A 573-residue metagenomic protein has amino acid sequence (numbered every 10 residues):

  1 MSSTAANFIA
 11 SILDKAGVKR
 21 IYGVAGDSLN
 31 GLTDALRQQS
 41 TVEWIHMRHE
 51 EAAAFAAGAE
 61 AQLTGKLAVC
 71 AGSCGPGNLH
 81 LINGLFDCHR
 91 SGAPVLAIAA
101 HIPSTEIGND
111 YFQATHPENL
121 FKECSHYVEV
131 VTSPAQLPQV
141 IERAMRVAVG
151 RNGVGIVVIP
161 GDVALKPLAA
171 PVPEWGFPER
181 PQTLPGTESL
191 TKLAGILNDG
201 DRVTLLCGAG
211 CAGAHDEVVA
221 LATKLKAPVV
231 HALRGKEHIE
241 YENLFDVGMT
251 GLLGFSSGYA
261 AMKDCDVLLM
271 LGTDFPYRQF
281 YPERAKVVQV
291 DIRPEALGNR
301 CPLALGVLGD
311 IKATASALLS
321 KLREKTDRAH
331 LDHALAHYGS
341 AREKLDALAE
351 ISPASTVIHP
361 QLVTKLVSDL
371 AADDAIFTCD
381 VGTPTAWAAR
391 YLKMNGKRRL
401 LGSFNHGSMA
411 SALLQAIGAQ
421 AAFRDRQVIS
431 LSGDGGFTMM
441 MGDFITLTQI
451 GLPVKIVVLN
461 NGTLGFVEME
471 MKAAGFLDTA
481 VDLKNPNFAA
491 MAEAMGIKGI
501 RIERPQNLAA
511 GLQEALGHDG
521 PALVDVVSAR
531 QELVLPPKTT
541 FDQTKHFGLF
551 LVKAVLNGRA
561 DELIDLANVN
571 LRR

Functional and structural regions predicted by a protein language model:
M1-R328, L366, L370-D373, P453-I456 (+5 more regions): N-terminal alpha/beta PP-like core and its mobile active-site loop of ThDP/TPP-dependent enzymes
I9, D27, L32-R37, G339-L414 (+1 more regions): Active-site diphosphate/adenylate-binding microenvironment
V24, I98, V158-P160, L206-G208 (+11 more regions): Generic beta-strand/beta-sheet core signal
V24-G26, I45-F55, C70-P76, T132-S133 (+5 more regions): Active-site nucleophile and cofactor-binding loops and adjacent substrate-binding regions of central metabolic enzymes
Q113, K263, Q449-F541: Thiamine diphosphate
A135, A170-V172, A285-T385, P505 (+2 more regions): Phosphate/pyrophosphate-binding active-site segments
D216-V219, R390-G396, D443-T446, P537-T539: Short glycine/threonine-rich loop-to-helix capping motif typified by GTGT followed within a few residues by an Asp-Pro
Q415-K455: Catalytic phosphate/nucleotide-handling subdomain of diverse soluble enzymes
